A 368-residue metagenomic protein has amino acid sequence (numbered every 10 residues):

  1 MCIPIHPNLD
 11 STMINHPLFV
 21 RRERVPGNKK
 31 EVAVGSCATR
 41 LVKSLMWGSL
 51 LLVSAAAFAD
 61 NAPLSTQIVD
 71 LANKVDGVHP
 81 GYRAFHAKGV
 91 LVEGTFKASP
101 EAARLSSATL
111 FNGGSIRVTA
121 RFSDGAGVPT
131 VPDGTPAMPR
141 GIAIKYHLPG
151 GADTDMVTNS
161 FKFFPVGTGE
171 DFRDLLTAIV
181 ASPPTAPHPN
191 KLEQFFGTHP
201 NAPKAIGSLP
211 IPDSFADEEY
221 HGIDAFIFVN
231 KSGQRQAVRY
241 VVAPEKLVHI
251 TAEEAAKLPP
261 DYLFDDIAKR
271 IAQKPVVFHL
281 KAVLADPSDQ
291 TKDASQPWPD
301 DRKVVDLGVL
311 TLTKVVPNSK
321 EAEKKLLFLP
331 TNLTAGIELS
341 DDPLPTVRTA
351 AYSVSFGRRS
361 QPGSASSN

Functional and structural regions predicted by a protein language model:
C2, L9-S11, S36: Low-complexity intrinsically disordered segments
H6-D10, N15-H16, N28: Intrinsic-disorder-associated, low-complexity terminal segments enriched in Asp/Asn/His/Tyr and depleted of Lys/Arg
R21-R24, R40: Basic polycationic patches enriched in arginine
V32-M46: Bacterial N-terminal signal peptides that target proteins for export
D60-N368: Active-site-adjacent core segments of small-molecule enzymes
